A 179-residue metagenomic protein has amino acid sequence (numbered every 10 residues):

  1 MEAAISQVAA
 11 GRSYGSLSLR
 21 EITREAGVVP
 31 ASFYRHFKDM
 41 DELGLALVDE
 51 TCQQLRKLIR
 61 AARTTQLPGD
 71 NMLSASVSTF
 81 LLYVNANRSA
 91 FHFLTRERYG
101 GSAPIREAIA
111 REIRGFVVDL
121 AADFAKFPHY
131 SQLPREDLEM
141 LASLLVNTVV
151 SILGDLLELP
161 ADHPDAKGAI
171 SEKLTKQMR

Functional and structural regions predicted by a protein language model:
E2, S6, L47-A75, F91 (+1 more regions): Amphipathic alpha-helical linker/stalk segments
A10-E42, A46: Helix-turn-helix
S16-S18, H92-T95, L133, D165: Short, hydrophobic secondary-structure boundary micro-motifs
G44, V48, C52, L73 (+4 more regions): Amphipathic, non-transmembrane alpha-helical scaffold segments
R60-A86, L145, S171: Hydrophobic alpha-helical connector segments
N85-P104, A121, G154-E158: Amphipathic alpha-helical segments used for helix-helix packing
A103-H129, E139-S151, E172: Amphipathic alpha-helical packing segments from all-alpha helical-bundle domains
L133-E158, A166-R179: Hydrophobic alpha-helical segments that form the core of small-molecule binding pockets and/or dimer interfaces
